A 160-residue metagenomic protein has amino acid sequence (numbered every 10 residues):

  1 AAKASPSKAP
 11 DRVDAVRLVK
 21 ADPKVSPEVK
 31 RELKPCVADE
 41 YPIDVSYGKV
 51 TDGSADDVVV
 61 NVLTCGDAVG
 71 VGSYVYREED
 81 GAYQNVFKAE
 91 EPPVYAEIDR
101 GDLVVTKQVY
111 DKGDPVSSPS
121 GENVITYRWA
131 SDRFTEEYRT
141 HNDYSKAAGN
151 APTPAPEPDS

Functional and structural regions predicted by a protein language model:
A1-A21, I98-S160: Acidic, small-residue rich beta-repeat scaffolds with periodic aromatic anchors
A1-E40, F87-P93: Blade-edge motifs of beta-propeller repeat domains
D39-D52, Y95-G101: Beta-propeller blade termini
V45-G48, S73-Y76, P93, N123-Y127: Hydrophobic/aromatic beta-strand elements that line small-molecule binding cavities or substrate pockets in beta-rich
D52-L63, D102-T106: Acidic/hydrophobic-patterned starts of short beta strands in beta-sheet-rich repeat architectures
V59-V60, V69-G72, P119-V124: Short, surface-exposed coil-to-beta transition loops
E78-G81, A130-D132: Short loop/turn segments that connect beta-strands within beta-propeller blades
N85-P92, E136-N142: Beta-propeller fold detector
